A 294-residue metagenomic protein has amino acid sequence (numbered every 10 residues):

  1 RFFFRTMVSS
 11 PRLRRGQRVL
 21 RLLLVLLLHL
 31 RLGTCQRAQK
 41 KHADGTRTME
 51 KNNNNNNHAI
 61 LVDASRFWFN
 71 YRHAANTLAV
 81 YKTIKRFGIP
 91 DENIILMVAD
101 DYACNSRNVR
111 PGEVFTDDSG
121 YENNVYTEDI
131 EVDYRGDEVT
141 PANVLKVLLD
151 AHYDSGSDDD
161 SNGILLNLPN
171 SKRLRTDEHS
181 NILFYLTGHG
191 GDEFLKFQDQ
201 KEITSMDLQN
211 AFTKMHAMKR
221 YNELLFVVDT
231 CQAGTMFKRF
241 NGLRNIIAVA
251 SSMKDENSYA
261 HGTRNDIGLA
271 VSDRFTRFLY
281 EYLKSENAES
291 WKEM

Functional and structural regions predicted by a protein language model:
R1-T6: Intrinsically disordered, low-complexity basic segments at termini and long loops, enriched in Pro/Gly and/or Arg/Ser
G16-V19, L23, H29-H179: Boundary/activation segment at the start of structured domains
N54-A59, P90-N93, E178-L183, G190 (+2 more regions): Loop/turn elements at helix/coil->beta-strand transitions in domains of secreted/extracellular proteins
S65-F69, D100-C104, D154, G188-F194 (+4 more regions): Solvent-exposed loop/turn segments at secondary-structure junctions within structured extracellular/periplasmic domains
H73-V80, T140, V144, T204-A211 (+4 more regions): Stable alpha-helical elements in mature extracytoplasmic
I84, F184, L208-A211, D229 (+2 more regions): Residue-level detector of buried hydrophobic side-chain packing in well-ordered secondary-structure elements
G136-V139, L174-N181, T187-K219: A short, glycine/acidic-enriched catalytic loop
L225-M294: Active-site-proximal C-terminal subdomain of hydrolase catalytic domains
